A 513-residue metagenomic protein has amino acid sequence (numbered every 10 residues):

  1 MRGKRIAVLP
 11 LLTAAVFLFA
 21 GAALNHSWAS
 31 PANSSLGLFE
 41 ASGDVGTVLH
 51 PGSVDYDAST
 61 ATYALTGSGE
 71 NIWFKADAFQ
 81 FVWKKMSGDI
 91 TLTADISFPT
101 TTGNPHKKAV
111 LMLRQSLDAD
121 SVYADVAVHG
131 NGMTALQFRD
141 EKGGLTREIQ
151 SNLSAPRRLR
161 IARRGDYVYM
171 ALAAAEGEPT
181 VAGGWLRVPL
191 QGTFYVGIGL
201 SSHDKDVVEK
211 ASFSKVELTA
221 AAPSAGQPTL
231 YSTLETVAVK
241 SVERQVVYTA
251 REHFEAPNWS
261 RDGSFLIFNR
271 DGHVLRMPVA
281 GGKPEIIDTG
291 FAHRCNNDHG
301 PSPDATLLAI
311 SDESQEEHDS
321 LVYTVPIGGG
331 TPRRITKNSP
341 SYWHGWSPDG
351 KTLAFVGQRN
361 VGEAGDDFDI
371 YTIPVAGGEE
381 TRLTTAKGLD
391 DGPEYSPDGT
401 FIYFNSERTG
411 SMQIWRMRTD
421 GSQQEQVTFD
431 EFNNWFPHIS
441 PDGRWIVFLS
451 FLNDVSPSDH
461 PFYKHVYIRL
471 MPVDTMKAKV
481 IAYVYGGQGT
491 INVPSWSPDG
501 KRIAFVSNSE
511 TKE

Functional and structural regions predicted by a protein language model:
M1-T13: Bacterial N-terminal signal peptides that target proteins for export
K4, A64, T102-G103, Y169 (+2 more regions): Short amphipathic alpha-helical segments with coiled-coil-like heptad repeat character
R5-V8, L117, K142, D166 (+2 more regions): Sequence-pattern detector for short linear motifs and compositional/periodic biases rather than a specific fold
P10-A23: Bacterial N-terminal signal peptides
W28-A225: Extracellular glycan-recognition regions
A222-E513: Sequence signature of WD/YWTD-type beta-propeller architectures
